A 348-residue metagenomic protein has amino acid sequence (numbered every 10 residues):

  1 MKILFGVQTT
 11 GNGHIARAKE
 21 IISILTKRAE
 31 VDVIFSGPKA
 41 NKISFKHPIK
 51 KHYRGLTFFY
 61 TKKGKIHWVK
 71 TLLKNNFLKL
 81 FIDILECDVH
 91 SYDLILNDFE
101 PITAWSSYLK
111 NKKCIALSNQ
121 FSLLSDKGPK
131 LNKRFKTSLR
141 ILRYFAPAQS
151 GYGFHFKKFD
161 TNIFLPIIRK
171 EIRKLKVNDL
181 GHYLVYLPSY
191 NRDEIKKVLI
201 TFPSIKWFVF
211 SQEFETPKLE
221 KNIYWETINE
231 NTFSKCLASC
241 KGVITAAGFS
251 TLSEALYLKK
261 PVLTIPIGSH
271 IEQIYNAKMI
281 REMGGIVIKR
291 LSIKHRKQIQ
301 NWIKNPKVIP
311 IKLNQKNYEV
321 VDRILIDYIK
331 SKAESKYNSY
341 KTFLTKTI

Functional and structural regions predicted by a protein language model:
Q8-N12, K27, V31-L78: Conserved nucleotide-sugar phosphate-binding/catalytic loop shared by glycosyltransferases and other
I22, R169-G242, S292, R296: Donor-nucleotide binding loops and adjacent catalytic segments primarily of GT-B fold Leloir glycosyltransferases
K65-L94, F99-I102: Conserved nucleotide-sugar donor-binding subdomain of glycosyltransferases
I95-P101, S106, A116, C236-Y275: A donor-sugar binding/catalytic signature common to diverse glycosyltransferases and related nucleotide-sugar
L109-S125: Active-site proximal beta-strand in glycosyltransferases
S125-N191, F210-Q212: A nucleotide-sugar donor-handling region in carbohydrate enzymes
L252, L256-K307: Catalytic binding pocket for nucleotide-activated donors in carbohydrate/polymer assembly enzymes
Q300-I348: C-terminal amphipathic helix plus adjacent low-complexity, charged tail appended to glycosyltransferase catalytic
